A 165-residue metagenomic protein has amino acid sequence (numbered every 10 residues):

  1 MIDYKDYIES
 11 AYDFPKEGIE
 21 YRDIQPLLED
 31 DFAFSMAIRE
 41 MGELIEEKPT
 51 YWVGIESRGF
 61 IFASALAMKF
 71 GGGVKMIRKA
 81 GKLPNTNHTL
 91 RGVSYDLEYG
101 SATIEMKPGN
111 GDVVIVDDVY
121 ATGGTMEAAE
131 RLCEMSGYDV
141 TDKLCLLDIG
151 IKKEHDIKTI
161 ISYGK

Functional and structural regions predicted by a protein language model:
M1-K48: Active-site-facing substrate-recognition patch
D6-Y7, E127-K165: PRPP-dependent phosphoribosyltransferase catalytic core
K48-E56: Short glycine-rich phosphate-binding loop at a beta-alpha junction
T50, G111, T141: Conserved acidic residues
I61-F70, A129-E130: Short Gly/Thr/Asp-enriched flexible loops that form oxyanion-binding sites at enzyme active sites
M68, N85-N87, I151-D156: Short loop/helix-cap segments at secondary-structure boundaries that form the rim of catalytic
G72-V114: Short, glycine/charge-rich flexible loops or terminal/linker lids adjacent to PRPP-binding catalytic cores
D117-E130: Acidic, divalent-metal-coordinating active-site segment for phosphoryl/phosphodiester hydrolysis, typified by short
